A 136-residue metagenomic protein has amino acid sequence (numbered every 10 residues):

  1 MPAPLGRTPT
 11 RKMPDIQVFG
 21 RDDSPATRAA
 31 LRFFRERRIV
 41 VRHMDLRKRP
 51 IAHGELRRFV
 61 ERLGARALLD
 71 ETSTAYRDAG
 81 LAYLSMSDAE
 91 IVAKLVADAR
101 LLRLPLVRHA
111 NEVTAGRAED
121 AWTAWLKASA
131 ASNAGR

Functional and structural regions predicted by a protein language model:
M1-K12: N-terminal amphipathic/basic-hydrophobic helices that include classical n-h-c signal peptides and signal-anchor
T10, F33-R35, L68, A99: A generic structural signal for short, solvent-exposed coil/turn residues that cap or connect secondary-structure
M13-R37, V41-R49: Local sequence-structure signature of Cys/Sec-based thiol-disulfide redox active-site neighborhoods
L46-R136: Thiol/selenol-based redox catalytic cores and closely related redox-interacting motifs
